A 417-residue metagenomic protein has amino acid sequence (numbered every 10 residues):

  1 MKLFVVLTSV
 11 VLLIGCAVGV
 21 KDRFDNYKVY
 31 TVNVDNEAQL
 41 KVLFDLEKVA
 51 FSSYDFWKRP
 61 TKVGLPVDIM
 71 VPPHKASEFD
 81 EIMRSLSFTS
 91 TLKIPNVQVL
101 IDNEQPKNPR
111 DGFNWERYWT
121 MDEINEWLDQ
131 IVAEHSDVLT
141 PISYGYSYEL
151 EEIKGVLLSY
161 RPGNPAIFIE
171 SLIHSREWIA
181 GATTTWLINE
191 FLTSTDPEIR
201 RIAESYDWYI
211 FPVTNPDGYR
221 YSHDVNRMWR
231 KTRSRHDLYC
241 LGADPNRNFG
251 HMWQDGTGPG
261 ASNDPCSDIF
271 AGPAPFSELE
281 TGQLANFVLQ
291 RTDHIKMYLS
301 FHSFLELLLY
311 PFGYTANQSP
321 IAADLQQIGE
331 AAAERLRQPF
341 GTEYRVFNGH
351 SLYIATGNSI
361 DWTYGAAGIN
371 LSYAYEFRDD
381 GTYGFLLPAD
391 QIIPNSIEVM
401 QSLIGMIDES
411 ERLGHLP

Functional and structural regions predicted by a protein language model:
K2-L7, L13-P417: M14 metallocarboxypeptidase catalytic domain recognition
